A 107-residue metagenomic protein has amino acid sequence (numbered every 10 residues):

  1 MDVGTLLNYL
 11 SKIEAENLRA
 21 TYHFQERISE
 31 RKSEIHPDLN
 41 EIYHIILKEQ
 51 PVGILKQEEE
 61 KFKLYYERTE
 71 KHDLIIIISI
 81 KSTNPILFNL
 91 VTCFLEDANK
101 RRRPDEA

Functional and structural regions predicted by a protein language model:
M1-A107: Ribonuclease/tRNase effector modules and their secretory precursors
